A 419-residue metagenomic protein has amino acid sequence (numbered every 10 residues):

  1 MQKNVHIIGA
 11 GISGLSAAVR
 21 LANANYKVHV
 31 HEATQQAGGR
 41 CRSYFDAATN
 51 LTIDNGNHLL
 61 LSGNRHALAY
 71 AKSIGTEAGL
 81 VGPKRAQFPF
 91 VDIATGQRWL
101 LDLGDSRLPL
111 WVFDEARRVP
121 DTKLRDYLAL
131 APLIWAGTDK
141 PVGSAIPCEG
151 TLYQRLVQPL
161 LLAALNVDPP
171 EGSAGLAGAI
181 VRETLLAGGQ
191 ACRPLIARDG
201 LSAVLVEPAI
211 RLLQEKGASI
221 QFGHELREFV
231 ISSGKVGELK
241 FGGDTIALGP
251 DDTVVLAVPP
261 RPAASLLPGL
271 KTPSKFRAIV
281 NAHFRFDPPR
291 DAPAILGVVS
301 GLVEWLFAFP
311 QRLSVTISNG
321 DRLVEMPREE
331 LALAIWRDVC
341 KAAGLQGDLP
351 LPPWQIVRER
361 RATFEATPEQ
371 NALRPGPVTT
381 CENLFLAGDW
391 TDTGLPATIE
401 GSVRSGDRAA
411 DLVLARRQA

Functional and structural regions predicted by a protein language model:
K3-V30: N-terminal Rossmann-like FAD-binding beta1-loop-alpha1 element of flavoenzymes
S13, Q36, R261: Conserved Rossmann-like nucleotide-cofactor binding loop
A22-A47: Glycine-rich FAD pyrophosphate-binding loop
A24, H224-Q346, G376: Mid-domain catalytic core of redox enzymes that form a hydrophobic substrate pocket/lid adjacent to a catalytic redox
C41-G63, L130-I134: Glycine-rich active-site loop/strand segments that organize a redox cofactor
N64-G178, R182, A191: Mobile amphipathic helical/loop "lid" adjacent to a hydrophobic cofactor/ligand pocket
D102-G104, L306-A419: Conserved flavin/dinucleotide-binding core of flavoenzymes
I180-G242: Helical element adjacent to the flavin cofactor pocket in flavoenzyme catalytic cores
